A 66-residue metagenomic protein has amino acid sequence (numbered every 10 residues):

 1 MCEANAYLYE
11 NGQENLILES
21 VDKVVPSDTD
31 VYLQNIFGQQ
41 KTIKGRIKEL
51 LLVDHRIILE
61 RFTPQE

Functional and structural regions predicted by a protein language model:
M1-V25: N-terminal acidic leader/helix
E3-A4, D28-D30, D54: Short, surface-exposed beta-edge/turn micro-motifs
I17, K41-I43: Short beta-strand segments
D22, T29-V31, K48: Residue-level detector of beta-strand structural context in well-folded domains
N35: Short, acidic, Ser/Thr-enriched surface-loop or helix-capping motifs
I43-E66: C-terminal structural segments of small proteins and small subunits
